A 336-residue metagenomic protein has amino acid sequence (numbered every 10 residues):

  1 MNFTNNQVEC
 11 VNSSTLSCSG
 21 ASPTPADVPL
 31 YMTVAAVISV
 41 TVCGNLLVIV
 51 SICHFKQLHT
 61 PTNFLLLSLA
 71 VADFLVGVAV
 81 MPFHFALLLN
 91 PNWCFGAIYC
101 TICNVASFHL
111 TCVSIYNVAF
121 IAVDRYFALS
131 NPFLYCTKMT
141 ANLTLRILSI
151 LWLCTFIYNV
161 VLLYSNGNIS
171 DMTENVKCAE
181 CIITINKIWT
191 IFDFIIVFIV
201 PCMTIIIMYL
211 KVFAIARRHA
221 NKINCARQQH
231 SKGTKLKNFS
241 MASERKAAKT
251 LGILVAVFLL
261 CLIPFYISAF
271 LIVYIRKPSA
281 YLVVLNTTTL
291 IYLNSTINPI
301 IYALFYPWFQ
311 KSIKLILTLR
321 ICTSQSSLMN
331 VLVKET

Functional and structural regions predicted by a protein language model:
M1-C43: Extracellular N-terminal segment of 7TM GPCRs
V8-A21, L88, N92-C112, N131 (+2 more regions): Loop architecture of class A 7-transmembrane GPCRs
P23-A35, P61-V123, F127-K138: Extracellular TM2-ECL1-early TM3 structural module of rhodopsin-like
V34, S51, L75-P91, N104 (+5 more regions): Helix-to-loop junction signature of class
A36-S39, S68-V71, L75, P82 (+8 more regions): Hydrophobic residues within alpha-helical transmembrane segments of multi-pass solute transporters/permease subunits
V42-C53, F74-G77, M81-H84, H109-F133 (+3 more regions): Cytoplasm-facing ends of alpha-helical transmembrane segments in multi-pass membrane proteins
T204-I205, V257-F270, V283-V333: Seventh transmembrane helix
A214-C261, F265: Intracellular effector-coupling site of seven-transmembrane GPCRs, centered on the ICL3-to-TM6 transition
